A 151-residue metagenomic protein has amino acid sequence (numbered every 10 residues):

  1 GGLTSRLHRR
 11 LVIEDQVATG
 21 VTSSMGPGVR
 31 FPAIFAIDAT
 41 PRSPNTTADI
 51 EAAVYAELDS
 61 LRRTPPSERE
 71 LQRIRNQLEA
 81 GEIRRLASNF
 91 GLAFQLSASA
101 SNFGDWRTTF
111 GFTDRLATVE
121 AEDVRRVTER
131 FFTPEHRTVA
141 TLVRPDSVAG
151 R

Functional and structural regions predicted by a protein language model:
S5: Active-site rim segments in enzyme catalytic domains, especially the processed small/beta chain of N-terminal
H8-A117, R137-P145, G150: M16 family metallopeptidases and their MPP-like homologs
D123-V143: Bilobed periplasmic-binding protein-like "clamshell/Venus-flytrap" ligand-binding domains
